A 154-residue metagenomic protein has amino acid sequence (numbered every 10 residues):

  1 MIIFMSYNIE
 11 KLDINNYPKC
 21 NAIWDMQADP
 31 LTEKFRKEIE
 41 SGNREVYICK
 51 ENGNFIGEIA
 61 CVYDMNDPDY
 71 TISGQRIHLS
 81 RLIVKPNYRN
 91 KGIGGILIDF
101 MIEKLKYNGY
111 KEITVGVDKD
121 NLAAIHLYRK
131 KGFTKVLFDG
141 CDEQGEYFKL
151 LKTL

Functional and structural regions predicted by a protein language model:
M1-F4: Short, Lys/Arg-enriched N-terminal segments with co-localized hydrophobic residues within the first ~10-30 amino acids
Y7, K11-P86, I98, K104: Acetyl-CoA-dependent GNAT
Y47, K111, D118-I125, R129-K131 (+1 more regions): C-terminal "cap" of GNAT-fold acetyltransferases
V84, N90-E103, H126-K130: Conserved acetyl-CoA-binding loop-helix of GNAT-fold acetyltransferases
L105, Y110: Hydrophobic pocket-lining residues that define ligand/cofactor binding sites across diverse proteins
